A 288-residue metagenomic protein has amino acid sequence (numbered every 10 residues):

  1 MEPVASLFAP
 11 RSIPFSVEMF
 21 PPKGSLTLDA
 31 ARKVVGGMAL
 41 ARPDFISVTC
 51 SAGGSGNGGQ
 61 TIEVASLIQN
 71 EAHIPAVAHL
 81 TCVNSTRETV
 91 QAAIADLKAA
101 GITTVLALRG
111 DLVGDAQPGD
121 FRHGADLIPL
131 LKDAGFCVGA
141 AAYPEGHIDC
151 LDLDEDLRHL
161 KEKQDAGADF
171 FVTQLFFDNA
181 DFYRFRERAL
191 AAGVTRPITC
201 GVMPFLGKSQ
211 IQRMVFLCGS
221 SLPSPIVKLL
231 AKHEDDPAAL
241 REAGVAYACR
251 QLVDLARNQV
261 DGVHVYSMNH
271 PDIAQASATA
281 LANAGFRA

Functional and structural regions predicted by a protein language model:
M1-A5, L28-G37, S55-I74: Glycine-rich, positively charged N-terminal anion/phosphate-binding segment
M1-V17, G24-S25, R287-A288: N-terminal amphipathic alpha-helix/helix-capping segment at the start of soluble metabolic enzymes
P14-A30, A76-E88, G139-E155, K232-A246: Active-site mouth loops of central-metabolism enzymes
E18, I46, L97, K163 (+3 more regions): Conserved, mostly hydrophobic/aromatic
M19-P22, T49-G53, H79-S85, G110-L112 (+5 more regions): Active-site beta-loop-alpha junctions enriched in small/polar residues
P22, P43-V64, G110-G119, D169-F182 (+1 more regions): Glycine-rich, proline-tolerant flexible connector loops at the mouths of alpha/beta enzymes
S25-M38, T61, R87-A95, L151-E162 (+1 more regions): Short, acidic/polar
P118-P144, G193-V245, R250, L281-A288: Active-site pocket-lining/capping segments in soluble small-molecule metabolic enzymes
